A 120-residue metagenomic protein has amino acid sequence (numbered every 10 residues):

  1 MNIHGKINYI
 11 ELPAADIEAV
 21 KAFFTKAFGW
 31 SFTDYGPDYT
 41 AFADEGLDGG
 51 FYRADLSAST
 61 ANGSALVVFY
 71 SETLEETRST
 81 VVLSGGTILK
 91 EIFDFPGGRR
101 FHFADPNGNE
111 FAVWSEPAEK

Functional and structural regions predicted by a protein language model:
M1-I3, L12, L83-K120: Vicinal oxygen chelate
M1-K21, D48, S64-V67, P117-K120: N-terminal beta-strand motif that seeds the catalytic metal site of vicinal oxygen chelate
K6-F42: N-terminal first-folded block
I7-A14, A58-V82, R99-A104: Vicinal oxygen chelate
Y9, A41, G50, E91 (+1 more regions): Conserved beta-strand positions that form and line the central face of beta-propeller blades
A15, E45-G46, D55-L56, S71-L74 (+2 more regions): Short loop segments at secondary-structure junctions
V20-F24, V81, G108: Conserved active-site tyrosine of GNAT-family acetyltransferases
W30-N62, E110-E116: Conserved short beta-strand elements that form part of the metal-binding/catalytic scaffold of enzyme active sites
